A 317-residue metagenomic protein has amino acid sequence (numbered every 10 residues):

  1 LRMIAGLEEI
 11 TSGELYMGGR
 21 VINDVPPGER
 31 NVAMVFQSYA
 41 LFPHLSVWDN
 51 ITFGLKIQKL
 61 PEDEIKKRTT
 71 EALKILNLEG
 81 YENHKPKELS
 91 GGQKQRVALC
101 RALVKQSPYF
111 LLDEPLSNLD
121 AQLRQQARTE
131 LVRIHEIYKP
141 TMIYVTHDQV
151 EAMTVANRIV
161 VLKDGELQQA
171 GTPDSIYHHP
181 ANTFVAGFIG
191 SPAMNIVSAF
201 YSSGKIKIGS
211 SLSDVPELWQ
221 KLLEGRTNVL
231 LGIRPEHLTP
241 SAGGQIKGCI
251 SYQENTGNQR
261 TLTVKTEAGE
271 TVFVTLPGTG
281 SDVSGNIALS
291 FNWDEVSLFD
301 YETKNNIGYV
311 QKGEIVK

Functional and structural regions predicted by a protein language model:
L1-R2: The feature captures the helix immediately C-terminal to the Walker
A5: Helix-to-loop junction immediately C-terminal to a conserved catalytic motif
E8-E9, Y16, K56, E136: A position-specific signal in ABC ATPase nucleotide-binding domains
G13-V21: Conserved ABC transporter NBD signature motif
V25-F184: ABC ATPase nucleotide-binding domains
H178-S202, G232: C-terminal boundary and immediately downstream tail of ABC-type ATPase nucleotide-binding domains
P192-I196, K205-K317: Non-catalytic connector elements of ABC transporters
